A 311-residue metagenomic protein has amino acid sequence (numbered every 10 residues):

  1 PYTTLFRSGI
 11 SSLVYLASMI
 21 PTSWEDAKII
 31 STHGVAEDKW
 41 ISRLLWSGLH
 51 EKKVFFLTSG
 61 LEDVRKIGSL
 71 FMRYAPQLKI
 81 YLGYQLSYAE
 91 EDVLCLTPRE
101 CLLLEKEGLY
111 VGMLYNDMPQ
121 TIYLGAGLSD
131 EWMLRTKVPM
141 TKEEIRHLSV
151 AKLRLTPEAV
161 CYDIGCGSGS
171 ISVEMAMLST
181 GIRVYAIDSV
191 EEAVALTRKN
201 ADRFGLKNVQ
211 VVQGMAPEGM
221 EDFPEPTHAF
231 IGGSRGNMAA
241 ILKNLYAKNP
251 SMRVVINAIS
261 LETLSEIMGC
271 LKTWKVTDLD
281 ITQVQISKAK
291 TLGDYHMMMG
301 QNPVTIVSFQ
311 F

Functional and structural regions predicted by a protein language model:
Y2-L5: Short, small-residue-biased leader/transition segments that mark boundaries at the very start of proteins
V14-E131: Beta-strand/loop-alpha-helix module characteristic of Rossmann-like adenine-cofactor folds
G112-N116, D294-F311: Core SAM-dependent methyltransferase catalytic element
E158-G167: Conserved class I S-adenosyl-L-methionine
S168-T180: Conserved SAM-binding loop of SAM-dependent methyltransferases across substrates and taxa, primarily the Class I
M177-V184, P250: Conserved S-adenosyl-L-methionine
I187-P226: S-adenosyl-L-methionine
N244-P303: C-terminal substrate-binding/active-site "lid" region of AdoMet-derived donor-dependent transferases
